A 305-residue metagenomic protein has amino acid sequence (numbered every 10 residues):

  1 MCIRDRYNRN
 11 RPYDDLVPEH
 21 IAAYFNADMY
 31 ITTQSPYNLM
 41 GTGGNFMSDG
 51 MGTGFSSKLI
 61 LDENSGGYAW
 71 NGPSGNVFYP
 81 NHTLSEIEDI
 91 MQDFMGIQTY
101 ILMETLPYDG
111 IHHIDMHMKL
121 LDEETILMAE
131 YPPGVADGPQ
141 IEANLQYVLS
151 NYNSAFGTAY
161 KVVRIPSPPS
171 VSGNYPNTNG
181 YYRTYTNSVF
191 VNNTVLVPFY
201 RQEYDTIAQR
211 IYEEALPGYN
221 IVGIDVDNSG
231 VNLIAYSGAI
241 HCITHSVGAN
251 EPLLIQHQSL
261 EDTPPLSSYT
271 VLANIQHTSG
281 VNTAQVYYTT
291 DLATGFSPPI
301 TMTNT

Functional and structural regions predicted by a protein language model:
R4-L253: The feature marks the mature, well-folded catalytic cores of soluble enzymes
V247-T305: Glycan-association/targeting regions that enable binding to alpha-glucans and other polysaccharides
